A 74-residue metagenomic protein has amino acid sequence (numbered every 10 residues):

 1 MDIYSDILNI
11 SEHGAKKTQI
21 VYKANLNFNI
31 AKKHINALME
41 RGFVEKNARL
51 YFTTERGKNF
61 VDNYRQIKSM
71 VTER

Functional and structural regions predicted by a protein language model:
M1-K16: Short amphipathic alpha-helical interface segments
G14-A24: Short acidic, hydrophobic short linear motifs in intrinsically disordered regions
K23, N63-I67: Residue-level signal for well-ordered alpha-helical positions
L26-M39: Short amphipathic alpha-helical interaction segments
M39-R49: A short, conserved structural fragment
L50-Y64: Basic, amphipathic "hinge/linker" alpha-helix immediately C-terminal to the N-terminal HTH DNA-binding motif
Q66-R74: Amphipathic alpha-helical dimerization/coiled-coil segments that flank or bridge DNA-binding/regulatory modules
